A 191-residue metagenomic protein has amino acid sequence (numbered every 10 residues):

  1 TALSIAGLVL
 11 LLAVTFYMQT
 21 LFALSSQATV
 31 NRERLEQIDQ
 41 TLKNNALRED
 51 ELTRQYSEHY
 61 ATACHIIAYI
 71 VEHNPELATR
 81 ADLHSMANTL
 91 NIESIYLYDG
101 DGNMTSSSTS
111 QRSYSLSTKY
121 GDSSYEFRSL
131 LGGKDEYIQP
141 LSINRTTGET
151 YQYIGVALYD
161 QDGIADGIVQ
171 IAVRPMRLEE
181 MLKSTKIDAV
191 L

Functional and structural regions predicted by a protein language model:
G7-E76, T150-I154, G167: Juxtamembrane extracytoplasmic/periplasmic/luminal helical "stalk" adjacent to the first N-terminal
P75-I92, I168, V173-L191: Solvent-exposed, extracytoplasmic
A81-L83, T109-N144, K183-L191: Extracytoplasmic/periplasmic sensor domains and loops in membrane signaling proteins
I92-S94, Y153-I154: Short loop/turn microsegments at loop-to-beta-strand junctions
I95-G102, S107: Short hydrophobic alpha-helical segments used for membrane anchoring or interfacial signaling
N144-T150: Per-ARNT-Sim (PAS) sensory domains and their PAS-associated C-terminal
Q152-G163, A172: A short, hydrophobic, proline-anchored segment that marks a local hinge/packing element in signaling and regulatory
